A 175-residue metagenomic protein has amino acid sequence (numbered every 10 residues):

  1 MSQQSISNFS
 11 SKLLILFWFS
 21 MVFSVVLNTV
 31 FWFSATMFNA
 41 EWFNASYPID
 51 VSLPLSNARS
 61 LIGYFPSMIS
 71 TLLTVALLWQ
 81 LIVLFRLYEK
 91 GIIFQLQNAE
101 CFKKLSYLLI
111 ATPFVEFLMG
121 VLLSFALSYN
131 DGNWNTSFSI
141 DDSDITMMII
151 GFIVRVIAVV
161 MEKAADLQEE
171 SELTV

Functional and structural regions predicted by a protein language model:
S2-S7, L81-K104, E169-V175: Cytoplasmic juxtamembrane regions at transmembrane-helix boundaries
S5-V26, K103-S106: Alpha-helical transmembrane segments and their helix-start/interface "positive-inside/aromatic belt" motifs in integral
L16-V30, F65, I69-L72, A111-M119 (+1 more regions): Lipid-exposed faces of alpha-helical membrane segments in multi-pass integral membrane proteins
V30-S46, V121-L127: Membrane-helix interface motif
A40-A58: Perimembrane loop-to-helix junctions flanking transmembrane segments
P66-L87, F152-D166: Transmembrane alpha-helical segments in integral membrane proteins
F94-S124: Hydrophobic alpha-helical transmembrane segments of integral membrane proteins
E116-V175: Alpha-helical transmembrane segments of multi-pass integral membrane proteins, characterized by long hydrophobic
